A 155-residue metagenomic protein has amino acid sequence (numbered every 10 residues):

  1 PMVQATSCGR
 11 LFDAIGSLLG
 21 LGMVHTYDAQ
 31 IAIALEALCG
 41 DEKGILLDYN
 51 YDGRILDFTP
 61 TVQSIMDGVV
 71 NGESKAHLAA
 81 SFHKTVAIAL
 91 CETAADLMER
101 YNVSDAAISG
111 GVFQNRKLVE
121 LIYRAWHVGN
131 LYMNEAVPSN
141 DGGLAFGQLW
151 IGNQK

Functional and structural regions predicted by a protein language model:
P1-S104, K117-R124: A contiguous, well-structured pocket-lining segment that forms one wall/lid of small-molecule binding clefts in soluble
R10, L21, G111-V112, G143 (+1 more regions): Gly/Ser/Thr-rich helix-start
D13, H83, Y132-K155: Glycine-rich phosphate-binding/hydrolytic loop that grips phosphoryl groups
I33-L38, V112, A145, N153: Charge-rich, low-complexity amphipathic helices in intrinsically disordered tails/linkers adjacent to domains
H83, S109-G110: A short beta-alpha structural unit
A95, H127, W150-Q154: A short, amphipathic alpha-helical segment
S104-S109, R116, I122-L144: Conserved phosphate-binding/catalytic loops in two-lobed NTP-binding clefts
